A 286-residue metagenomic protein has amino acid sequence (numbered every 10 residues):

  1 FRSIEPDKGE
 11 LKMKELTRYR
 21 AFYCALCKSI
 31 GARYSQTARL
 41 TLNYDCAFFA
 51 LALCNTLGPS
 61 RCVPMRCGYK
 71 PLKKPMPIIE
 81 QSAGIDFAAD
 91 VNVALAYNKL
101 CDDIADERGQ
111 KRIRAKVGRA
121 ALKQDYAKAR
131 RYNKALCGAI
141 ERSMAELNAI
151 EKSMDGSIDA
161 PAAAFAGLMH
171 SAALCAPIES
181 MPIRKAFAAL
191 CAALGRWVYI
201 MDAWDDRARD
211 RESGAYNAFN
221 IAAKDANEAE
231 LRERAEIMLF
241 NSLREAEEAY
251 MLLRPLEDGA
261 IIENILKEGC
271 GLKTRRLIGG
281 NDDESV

Functional and structural regions predicted by a protein language model:
F1-A189, R196, I200-M238, E248-D258 (+4 more regions): Acidic catalytic motifs of isoprenoid enzymes
